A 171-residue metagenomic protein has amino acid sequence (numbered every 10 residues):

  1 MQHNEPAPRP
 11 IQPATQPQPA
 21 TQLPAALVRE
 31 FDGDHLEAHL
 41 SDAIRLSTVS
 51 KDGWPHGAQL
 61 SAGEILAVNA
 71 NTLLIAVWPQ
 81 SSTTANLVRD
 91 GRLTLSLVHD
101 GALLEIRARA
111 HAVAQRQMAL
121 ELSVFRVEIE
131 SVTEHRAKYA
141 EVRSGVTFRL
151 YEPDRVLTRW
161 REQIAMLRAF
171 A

Functional and structural regions predicted by a protein language model:
M1-A171: Binding-site signature for planar aromatic cofactors or substrates
